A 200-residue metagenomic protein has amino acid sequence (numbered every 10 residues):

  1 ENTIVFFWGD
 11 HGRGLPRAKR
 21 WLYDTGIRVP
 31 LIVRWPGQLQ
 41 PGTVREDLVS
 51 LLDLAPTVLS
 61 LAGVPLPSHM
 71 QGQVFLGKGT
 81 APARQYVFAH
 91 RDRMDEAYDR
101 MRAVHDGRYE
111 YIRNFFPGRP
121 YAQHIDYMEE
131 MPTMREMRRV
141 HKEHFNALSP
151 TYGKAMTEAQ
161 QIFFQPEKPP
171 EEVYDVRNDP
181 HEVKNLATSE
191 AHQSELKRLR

Functional and structural regions predicted by a protein language model:
E1, H11-L22, R177: Active-site His/acidic residue clusters
E1, Q193-R200: Short, intrinsically disordered, charge-balanced linker/junction segments flanking boundaries in proteins
E1-F6, R13, Q38, L61: A long, amphipathic alpha-helix that forms part of the scaffold/cap immediately adjacent to metal-dependent active
N2-V5, A83-R84, G107-Y109: Loop/turn elements at helix/coil->beta-strand transitions in domains of secreted/extracellular proteins
P16-H69, Q73-A83, R102, R113 (+1 more regions): Substrate-binding rim/cap in mid-to-C-terminal beta-strand-loop elements of soluble/periplasmic
Y23-D24, M94-T188, E195: C-terminal, low-complexity/hydrophilic appendages and adjacent surface loops of extracellular/periplasmic anionic
R45-L48, L52, E167-P170, Q193: Short, solvent-exposed loop/helix junctions and linker helices that flank or host conserved functional motifs
Q85-A89: WW-domain-binding short linear motifs
